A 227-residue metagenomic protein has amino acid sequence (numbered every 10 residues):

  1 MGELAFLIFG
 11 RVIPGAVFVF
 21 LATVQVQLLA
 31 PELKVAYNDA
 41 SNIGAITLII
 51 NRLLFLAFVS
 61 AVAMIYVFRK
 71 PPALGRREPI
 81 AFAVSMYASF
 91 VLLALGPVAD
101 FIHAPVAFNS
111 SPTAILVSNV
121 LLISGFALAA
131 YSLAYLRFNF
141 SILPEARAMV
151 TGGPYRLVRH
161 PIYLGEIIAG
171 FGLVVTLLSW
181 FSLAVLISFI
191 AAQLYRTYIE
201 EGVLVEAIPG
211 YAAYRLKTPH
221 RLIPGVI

Functional and structural regions predicted by a protein language model:
M1-L143, G172-I227: Membrane-anchoring alpha-helices and their flanking helix-loop junctions
R147-G165: Solvent-exposed interhelical
G165, F171-G172: Alpha-helical membrane segments in multi-pass integral membrane proteins
